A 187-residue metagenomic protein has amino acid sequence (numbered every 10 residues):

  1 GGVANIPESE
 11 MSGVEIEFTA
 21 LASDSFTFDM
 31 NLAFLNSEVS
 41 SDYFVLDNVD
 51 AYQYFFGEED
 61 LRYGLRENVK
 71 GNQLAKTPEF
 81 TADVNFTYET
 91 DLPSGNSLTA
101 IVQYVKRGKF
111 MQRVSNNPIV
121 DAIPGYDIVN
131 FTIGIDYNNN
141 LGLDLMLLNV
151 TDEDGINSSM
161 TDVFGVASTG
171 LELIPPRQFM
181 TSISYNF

Functional and structural regions predicted by a protein language model:
G1, M11-G13, E79-T81, S97-T99 (+3 more regions): Active-site lining segments that contact anionic ligands and/or coordinate catalytic metals
G1-N5, E67-Q73, N116-V120, V166-L171: Extracellular loop and loop/strand-boundary signature of outer-membrane beta-barrel proteins
A4-R113: Gram-negative outer-membrane beta-barrel transporters
F18, T132-I133: Hydrophobic/aromatic ligand-binding patch that stacks against planar heteroaromatic rings of cofactors or nucleotides
S37, V120-D121, T151-D154: A short local loop/turn or secondary-structure capping micro-motif enriched for an aromatic residue
G64-K70, Q103, N116-D121, G125-V129 (+2 more regions): Short, solvent-exposed micro-motifs at the edges of structured domains
T77, I123-P124, I174: Residues at secondary-structure transition points
V105-S115, I135-F187: C-terminal beta-signal and adjacent terminal beta-strands/loops of Gram-negative outer-membrane beta-barrel proteins
